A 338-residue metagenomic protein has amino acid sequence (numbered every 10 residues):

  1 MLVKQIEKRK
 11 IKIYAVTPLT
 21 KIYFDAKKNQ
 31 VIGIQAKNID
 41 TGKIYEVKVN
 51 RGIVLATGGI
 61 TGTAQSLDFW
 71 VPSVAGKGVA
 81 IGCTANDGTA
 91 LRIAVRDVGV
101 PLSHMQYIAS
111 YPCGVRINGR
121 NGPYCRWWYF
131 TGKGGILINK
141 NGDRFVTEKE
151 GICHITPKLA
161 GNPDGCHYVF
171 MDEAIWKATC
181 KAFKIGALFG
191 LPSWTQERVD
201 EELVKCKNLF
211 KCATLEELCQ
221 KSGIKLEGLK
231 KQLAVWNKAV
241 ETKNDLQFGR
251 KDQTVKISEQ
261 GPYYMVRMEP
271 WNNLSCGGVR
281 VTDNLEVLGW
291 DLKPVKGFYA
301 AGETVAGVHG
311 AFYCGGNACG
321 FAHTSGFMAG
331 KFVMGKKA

Functional and structural regions predicted by a protein language model:
M1-K21, N29, L137, R144 (+3 more regions): Conserved N-terminal/central alpha/beta ligand/cofactor-binding core
M1-R51, L91-D97, V279-R280: Helical element adjacent to the flavin cofactor pocket in flavoenzyme catalytic cores
K21, G228-V308, F312: A glycine-rich dinucleotide-binding beta-alpha-beta segment and adjacent secondary-structure elements that constitute
D25, K37-N38, I138, V281-T282 (+2 more regions): Hydrophobic alpha-helical segments, especially N-terminal targeting/anchoring helices
K37-I44, K48-N118, C319, M328: Glycine-rich loop(s) and the adjacent beta-strand/alpha-helix scaffold that form part
L91-I224: An anion/pyrophosphate-binding glycine-rich loop and adjacent beta-alpha core in soluble alpha-beta enzymes
I93-P101, K230-L233, F321-A338: Internal hydrophobic alpha-helix adjacent to the cofactor/substrate pocket in enzyme cavities
S110-V115, C153-T156, P270-C276, T304-C319: Glycine-rich phosphate/pyrophosphate-binding beta-alpha loops
